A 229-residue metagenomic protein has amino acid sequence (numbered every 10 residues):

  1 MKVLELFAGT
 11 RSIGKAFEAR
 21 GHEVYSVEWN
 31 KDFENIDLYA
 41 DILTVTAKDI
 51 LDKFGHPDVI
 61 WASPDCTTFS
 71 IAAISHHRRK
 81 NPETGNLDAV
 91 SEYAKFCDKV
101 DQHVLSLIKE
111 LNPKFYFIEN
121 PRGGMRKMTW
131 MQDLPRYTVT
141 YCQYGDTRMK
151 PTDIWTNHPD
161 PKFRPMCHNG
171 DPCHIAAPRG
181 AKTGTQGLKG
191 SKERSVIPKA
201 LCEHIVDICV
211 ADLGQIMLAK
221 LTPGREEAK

Functional and structural regions predicted by a protein language model:
M1-K229: Conserved active-site and SAM-binding loop architecture of S-adenosyl-L-methionine-dependent nucleic-acid
